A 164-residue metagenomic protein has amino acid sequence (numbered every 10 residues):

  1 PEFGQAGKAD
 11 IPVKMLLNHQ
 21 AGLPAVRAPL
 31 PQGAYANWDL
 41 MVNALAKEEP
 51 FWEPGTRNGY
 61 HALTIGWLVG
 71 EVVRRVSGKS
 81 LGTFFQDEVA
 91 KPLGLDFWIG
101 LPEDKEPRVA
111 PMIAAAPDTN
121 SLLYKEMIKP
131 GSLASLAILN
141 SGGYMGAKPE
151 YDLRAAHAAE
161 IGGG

Functional and structural regions predicted by a protein language model:
P1-P24, A28, A46-K47, R75-L122: Active-site helix/loop module of the DD-peptidase/beta-lactamase fold, centered on the serine-lysine SxxK catalytic
D10-V13, A62-W67, G164: Short alpha-helical patches at coil-to-helix transitions and adjacent helical residues in well-structured domains
M15, A36-L40, A44: Generic alpha-helical secondary structure signal
E48-G55, I65-L68, E150-I161: Flexible glycine/proline-enriched surface loops and loop-helix/loop-strand junctions
G59-W67, T83, D87: An alpha-helix initiation/capping motif
W67-R75: Short glycine/serine- and small hydrophobic-enriched flexible loop segments
E103-G164: Penicillin-binding protein/beta-lactamase superfamily catalytic region
